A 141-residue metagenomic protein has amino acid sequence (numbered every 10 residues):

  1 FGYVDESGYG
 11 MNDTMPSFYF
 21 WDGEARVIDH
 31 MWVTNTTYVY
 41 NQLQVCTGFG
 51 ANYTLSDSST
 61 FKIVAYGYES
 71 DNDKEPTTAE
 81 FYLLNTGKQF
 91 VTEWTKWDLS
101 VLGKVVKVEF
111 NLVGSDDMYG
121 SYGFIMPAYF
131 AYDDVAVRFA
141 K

Functional and structural regions predicted by a protein language model:
F1-R26: Surface-exposed, low-complexity/disordered Ser/Thr/Gly/Pro/Asn-rich loops and linkers
G23, L55-S59, M126-Y129: A generic structural micro-feature
G23-H30, K104-V105: Extended extracellular/luminal ectodomain segments enriched in beta-structured repeat modules
W32-T36, F81: Short loop/turn segments at strand-loop or loop-helix junctions that form parts of catalytic or ligand-binding pockets
T36-N41, D116-Y119: Short catalytic/ligand-binding loop motif for oxyanion handling, primarily in non-cytosolic enzymes, centered on
Q42-I63: Short coil-to-beta strand junction motifs in C2/discoidin
I63-K141: Terminal, low-complexity interaction segments
